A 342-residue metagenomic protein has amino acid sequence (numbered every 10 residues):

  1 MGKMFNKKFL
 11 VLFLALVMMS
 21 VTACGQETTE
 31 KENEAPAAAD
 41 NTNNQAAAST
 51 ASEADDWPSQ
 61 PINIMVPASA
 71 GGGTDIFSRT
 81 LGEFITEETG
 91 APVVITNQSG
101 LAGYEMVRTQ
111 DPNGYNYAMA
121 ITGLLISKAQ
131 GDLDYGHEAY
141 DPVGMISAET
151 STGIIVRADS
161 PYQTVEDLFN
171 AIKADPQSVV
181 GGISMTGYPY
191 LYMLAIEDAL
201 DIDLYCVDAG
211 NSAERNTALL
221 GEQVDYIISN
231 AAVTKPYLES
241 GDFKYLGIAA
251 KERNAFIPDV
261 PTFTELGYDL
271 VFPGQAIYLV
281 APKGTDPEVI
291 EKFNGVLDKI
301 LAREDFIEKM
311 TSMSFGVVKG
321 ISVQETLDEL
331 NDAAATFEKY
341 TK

Functional and structural regions predicted by a protein language model:
G2-L10: Bacterial N-terminal signal peptides that target proteins for export
S20-A23: C-terminal motif of bacterial Sec signal peptides marking the signal peptidase cleavage site
Q26-K31, A37-A139, L200-D225, M310 (+1 more regions): N-terminal (or domain-start) structured segment
S59-P61, D198-A199, P287-K342: An extracytoplasmic/periplasmic, membrane-proximal ligand-sensing/linker region
T74-G90, Y190-D198, Y237, I300 (+1 more regions): Short, polar/charged alpha-helical segment
T109-Y115, A129-E214, F263, A276-K309: Hinge/capping helix and adjacent helix->loop/strand transition within the periplasmic-binding protein
I183-M185, P189-V260: Ligand-binding pocket segment of bilobal, Venus flytrap-like solute-binding proteins
T234-A302, D328, D332-A335: C-terminal lobe and pocket-closing loops of periplasmic/extracytoplasmic Venus-flytrap solute-binding proteins
